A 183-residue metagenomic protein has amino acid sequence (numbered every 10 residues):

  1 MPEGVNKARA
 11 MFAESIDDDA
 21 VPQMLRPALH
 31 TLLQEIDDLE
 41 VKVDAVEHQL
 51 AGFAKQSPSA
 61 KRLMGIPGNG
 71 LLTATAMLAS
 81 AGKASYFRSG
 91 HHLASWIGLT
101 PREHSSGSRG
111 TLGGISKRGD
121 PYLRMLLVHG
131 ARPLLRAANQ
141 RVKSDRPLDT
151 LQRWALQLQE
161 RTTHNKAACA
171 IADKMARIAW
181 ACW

Functional and structural regions predicted by a protein language model:
M1-W183: A detector of single, family-specific signature residues that are central to catalytic or substrate-handling motifs
